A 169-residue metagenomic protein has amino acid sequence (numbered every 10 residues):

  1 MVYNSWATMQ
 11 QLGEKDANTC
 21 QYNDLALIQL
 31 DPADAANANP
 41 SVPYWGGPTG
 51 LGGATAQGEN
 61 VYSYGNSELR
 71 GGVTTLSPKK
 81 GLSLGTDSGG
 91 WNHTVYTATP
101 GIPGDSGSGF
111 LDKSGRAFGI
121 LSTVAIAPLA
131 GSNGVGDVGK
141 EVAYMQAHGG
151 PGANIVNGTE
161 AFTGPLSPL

Functional and structural regions predicted by a protein language model:
M1-D87, D112-K113: Serine endopeptidase catalytic core focused on the charge-relay Asp
A36-G46, E68-P168: Active-site region of chymotrypsin-like
